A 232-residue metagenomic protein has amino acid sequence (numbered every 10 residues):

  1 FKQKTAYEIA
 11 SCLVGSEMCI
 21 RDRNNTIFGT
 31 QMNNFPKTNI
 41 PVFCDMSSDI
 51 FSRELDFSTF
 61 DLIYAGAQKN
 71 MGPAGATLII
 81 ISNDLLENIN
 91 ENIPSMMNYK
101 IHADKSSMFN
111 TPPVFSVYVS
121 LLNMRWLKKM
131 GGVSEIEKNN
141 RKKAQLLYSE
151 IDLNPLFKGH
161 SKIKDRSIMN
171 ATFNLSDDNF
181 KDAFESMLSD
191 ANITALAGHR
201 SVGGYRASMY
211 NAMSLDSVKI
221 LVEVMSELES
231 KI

Functional and structural regions predicted by a protein language model:
F1-I20: Single conserved hydrophobic/aromatic residue that forms the stacking wall/gate of nucleotide- or nucleobase-binding
E17, F28-S58: Catalytic PLP-binding core of fold-type I/II PLP enzymes
V42-M46, I63-G66, A195-G198: General beta-strand structural signal in soluble alpha/beta enzymes
L55-K69: A short alpha/beta connector and helix-capping loop motif
A67-Y148, K162, I232: Active-site C-terminal subdomain of aminotransferase-like
L156-H160, N192-G198: A short linear hydrophobic-aromatic micro-motif
F157-M187: Conserved PLP-binding catalytic core of the aspartate aminotransferase-like
D190, G203-I232: PLP-dependent enzyme catalytic core of the Aspartate aminotransferase-like
